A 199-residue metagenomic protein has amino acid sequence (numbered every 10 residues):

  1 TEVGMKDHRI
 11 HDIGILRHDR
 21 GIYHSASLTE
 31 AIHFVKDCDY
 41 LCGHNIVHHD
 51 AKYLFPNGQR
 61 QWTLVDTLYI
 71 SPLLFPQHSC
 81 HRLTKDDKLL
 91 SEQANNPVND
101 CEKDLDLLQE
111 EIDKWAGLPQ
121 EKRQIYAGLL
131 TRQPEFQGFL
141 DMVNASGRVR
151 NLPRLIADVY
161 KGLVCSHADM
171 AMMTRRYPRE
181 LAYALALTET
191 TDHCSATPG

Functional and structural regions predicted by a protein language model:
T1-I10: Entry/capping segment at the start of metal-dependent catalytic domains with acidic active-site entry clusters
D7, G14-W115: Conserved DEDDh/DEDDy metal-dependent 3′-5′ exonuclease domain
H11, D19-R20, Q61, D169 (+1 more regions): Generic structural motif recognizing short loop/turn segments at the entrances and edges of beta-strands
D66, R123, L152, E180-L181: Short amphipathic alpha-helical segments that mediate assembly, nucleic-acid/protein binding, or membrane association
L83-H167: Acidic, Mg2+-coordinating catalytic module of metal-dependent nucleases/exonucleases that use a two-metal-ion mechanism
L163-G199: Interdomain "pre-motor" coupling segment immediately N-terminal to P-loop NTPase/helicase cores
